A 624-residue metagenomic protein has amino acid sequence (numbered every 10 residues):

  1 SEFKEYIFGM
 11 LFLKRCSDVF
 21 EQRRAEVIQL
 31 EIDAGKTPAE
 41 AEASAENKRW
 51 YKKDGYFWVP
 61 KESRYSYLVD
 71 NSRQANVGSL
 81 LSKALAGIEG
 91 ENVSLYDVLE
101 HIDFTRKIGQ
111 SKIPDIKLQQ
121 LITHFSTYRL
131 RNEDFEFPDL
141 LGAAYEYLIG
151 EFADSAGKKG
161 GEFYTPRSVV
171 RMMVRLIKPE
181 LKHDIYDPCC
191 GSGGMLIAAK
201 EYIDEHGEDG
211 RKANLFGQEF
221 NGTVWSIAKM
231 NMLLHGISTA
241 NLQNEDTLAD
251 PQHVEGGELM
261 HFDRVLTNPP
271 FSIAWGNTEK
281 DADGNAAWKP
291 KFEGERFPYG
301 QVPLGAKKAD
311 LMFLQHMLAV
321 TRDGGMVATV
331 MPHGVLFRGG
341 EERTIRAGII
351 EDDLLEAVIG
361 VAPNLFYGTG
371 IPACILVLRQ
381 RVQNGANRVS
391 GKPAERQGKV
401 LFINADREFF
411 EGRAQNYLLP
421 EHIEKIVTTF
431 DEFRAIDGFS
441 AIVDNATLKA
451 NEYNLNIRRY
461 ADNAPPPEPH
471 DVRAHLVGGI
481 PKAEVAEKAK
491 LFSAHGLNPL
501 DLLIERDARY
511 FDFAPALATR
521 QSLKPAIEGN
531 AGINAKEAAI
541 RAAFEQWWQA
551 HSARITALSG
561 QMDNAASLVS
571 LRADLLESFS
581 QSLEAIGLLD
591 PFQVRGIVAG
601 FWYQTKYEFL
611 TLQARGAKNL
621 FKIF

Functional and structural regions predicted by a protein language model:
S1, F337-R338, L365-T369: Short glycine/serine/proline-enriched coil/turn segments at secondary-structure junctions
S1-L181, Q243-Q252, G360-P363, Q397-N404 (+2 more regions): Non-catalytic, mostly N-terminal accessory regions of nucleic-acid modification and defense proteins
E2, K117, L140, A144 (+10 more regions): Helical mechanochemical/support elements of P-loop NTPase systems and associated helical scaffolds
K159-T267, F271-A287, E295-P298, L311-M312 (+5 more regions): Conserved S-adenosyl-L-methionine
D263, F271-P303, D310, H333 (+9 more regions): Accessory, often C-terminal, charged low-complexity segments
M317, L376, R458: Hydrophobic, well-ordered secondary-structure elements that form the walls of internal hydrophobic environments
T321-M326: Short glycine-dipeptide loop
I375, R379-T428: Conserved P-loop NTPase
